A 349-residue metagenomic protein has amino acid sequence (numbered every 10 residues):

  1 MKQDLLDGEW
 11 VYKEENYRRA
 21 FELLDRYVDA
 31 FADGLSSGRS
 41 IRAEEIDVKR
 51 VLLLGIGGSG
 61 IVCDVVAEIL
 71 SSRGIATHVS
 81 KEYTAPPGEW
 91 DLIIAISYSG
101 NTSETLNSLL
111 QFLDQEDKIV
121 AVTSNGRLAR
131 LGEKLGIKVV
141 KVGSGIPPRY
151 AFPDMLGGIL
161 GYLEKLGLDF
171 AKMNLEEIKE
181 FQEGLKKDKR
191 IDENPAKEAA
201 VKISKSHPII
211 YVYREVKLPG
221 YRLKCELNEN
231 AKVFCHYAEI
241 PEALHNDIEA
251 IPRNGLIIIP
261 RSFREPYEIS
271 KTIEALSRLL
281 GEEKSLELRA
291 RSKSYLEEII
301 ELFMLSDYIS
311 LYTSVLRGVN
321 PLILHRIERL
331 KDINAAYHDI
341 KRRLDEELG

Functional and structural regions predicted by a protein language model:
K2-S37, I46, R130-V140, A151-L156 (+3 more regions): Phosphate-moiety recognition in structured ligand-binding domains
R18-L23, D33-R50, E164-G255, I333-G349: Active-site phosphate/pyrophosphate-binding segments
S40, E44-K187, V201, P260-L286: Glycine-rich phosphate-binding loops that contact phosphosugars or nucleotide phosphates
V51, G88-L92, N246-E249, Y295-E301: Short, solvent-exposed polar/charged micro-motifs at secondary-structure junctions
G58, E215-V216, E242, S262-E265 (+1 more regions): Short, glycine-/Ser/Thr-/acidic-enriched flexible segments
I69, Q111, E226, Y308 (+1 more regions): Rossmann-fold NAD(P)-dependent oxidoreductase module
V79-E82, V233-L244, K284-K293: A generic structural motif
P86, G145-Y150, A243-H245, R291-E297: A short acidic, often aromatic-flanked loop/helix-cap motif at beta-alpha or helix-coil junctions that lines enzyme
